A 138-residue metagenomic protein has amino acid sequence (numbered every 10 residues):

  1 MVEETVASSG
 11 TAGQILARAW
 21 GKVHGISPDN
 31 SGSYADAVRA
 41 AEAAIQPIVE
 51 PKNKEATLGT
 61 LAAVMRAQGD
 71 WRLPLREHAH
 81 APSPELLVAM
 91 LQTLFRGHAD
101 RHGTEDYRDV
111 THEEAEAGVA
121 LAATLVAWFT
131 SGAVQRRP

Functional and structural regions predicted by a protein language model:
M1-S31: Charged alpha-helical initiation segments
V2-E4, Q46, L75-R76: Charged, low-complexity surface segments at secondary-structure and domain boundaries
A12, A19, A37-A44, L94 (+3 more regions): Amphipathic alpha-helices that form helix-helix packing interfaces
A12, I26, S33, R108-T111 (+1 more regions): Generic alpha-helix initiation/capping and coil-helix boundary signal
I15, P28-D36, Q46-V64, Q135: Short acidic alpha-helical/loop segments enriched in Asp/Glu that coordinate divalent cations
V23, S27, A41-K52, G69 (+4 more regions): Alpha-helix capping/termination and helix-coil
L58-P138: Long, charged low-complexity segments
